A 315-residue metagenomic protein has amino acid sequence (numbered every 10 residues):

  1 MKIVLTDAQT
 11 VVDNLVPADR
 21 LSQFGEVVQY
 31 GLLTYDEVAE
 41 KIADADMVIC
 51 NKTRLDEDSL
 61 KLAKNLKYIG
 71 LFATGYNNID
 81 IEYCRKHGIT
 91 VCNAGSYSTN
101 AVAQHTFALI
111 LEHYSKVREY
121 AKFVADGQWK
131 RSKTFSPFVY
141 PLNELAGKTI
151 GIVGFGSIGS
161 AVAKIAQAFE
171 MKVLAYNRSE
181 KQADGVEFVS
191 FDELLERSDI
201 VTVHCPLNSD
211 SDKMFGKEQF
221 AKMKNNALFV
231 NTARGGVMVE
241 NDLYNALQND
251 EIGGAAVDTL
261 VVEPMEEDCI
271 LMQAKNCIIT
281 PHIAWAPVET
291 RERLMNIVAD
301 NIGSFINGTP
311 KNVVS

Functional and structural regions predicted by a protein language model:
M1-A45: N-terminal glycine-/charge-rich "phosphate-binding" loop or analogous flexible N-terminal tail
G31, F72-A73, I89-N100, N177 (+1 more regions): Short beta->alpha connector loops at strand-helix junctions that form conserved, small/polar/Pro-enriched
D56-S59, R178-I270: Rossmann-like adenosine-cofactor binding region
H87, G95-T149, V314: Phosphate-binding beta-alpha-beta segment of Rossmann-like dinucleotide-binding domains, i.e., the NAD(P)
V91, N226-S315: Rossmann-like dinucleotide-binding domain for NAD(H)/NADP(H)
F155-G156: Glycine-rich Rossmann-fold phosphate-binding loop(s) that bind the pyrophosphate of adenine dinucleotide cofactors
G159-S160: N-terminal Rossmann-fold NAD(P) dinucleotide-binding loop
